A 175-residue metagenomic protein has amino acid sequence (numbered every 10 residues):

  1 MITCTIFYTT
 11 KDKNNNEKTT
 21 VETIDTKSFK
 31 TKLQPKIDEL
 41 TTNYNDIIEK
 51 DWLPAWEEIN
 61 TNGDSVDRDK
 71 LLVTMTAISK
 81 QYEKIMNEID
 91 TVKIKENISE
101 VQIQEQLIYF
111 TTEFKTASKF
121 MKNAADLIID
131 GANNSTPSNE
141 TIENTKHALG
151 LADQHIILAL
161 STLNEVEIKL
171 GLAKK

Functional and structural regions predicted by a protein language model:
M1-T5: Hydrophobic membrane-insertion alpha-helices, especially the h-region of bacterial N-terminal signal peptides
F7-T9: Hydrophobic alpha-helical segments of integral membrane proteins
K11-S28: Ser/Thr/Pro/Gly-rich low-complexity linker/stalk segments immediately outside membranes or between
S28-A117, N123, I129-K174: Alpha-helical segments in soluble extracytoplasmic regions
